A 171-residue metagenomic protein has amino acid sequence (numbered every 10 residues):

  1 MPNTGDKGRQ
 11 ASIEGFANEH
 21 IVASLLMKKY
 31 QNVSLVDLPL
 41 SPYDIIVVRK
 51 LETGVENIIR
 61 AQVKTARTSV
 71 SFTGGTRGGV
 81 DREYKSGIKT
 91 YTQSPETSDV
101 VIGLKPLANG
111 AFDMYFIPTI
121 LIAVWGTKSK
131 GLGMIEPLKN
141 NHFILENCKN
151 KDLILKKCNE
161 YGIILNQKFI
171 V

Functional and structural regions predicted by a protein language model:
M1-S41, V47-V171: Mixed-charge (Asp/Glu-Lys/Arg
